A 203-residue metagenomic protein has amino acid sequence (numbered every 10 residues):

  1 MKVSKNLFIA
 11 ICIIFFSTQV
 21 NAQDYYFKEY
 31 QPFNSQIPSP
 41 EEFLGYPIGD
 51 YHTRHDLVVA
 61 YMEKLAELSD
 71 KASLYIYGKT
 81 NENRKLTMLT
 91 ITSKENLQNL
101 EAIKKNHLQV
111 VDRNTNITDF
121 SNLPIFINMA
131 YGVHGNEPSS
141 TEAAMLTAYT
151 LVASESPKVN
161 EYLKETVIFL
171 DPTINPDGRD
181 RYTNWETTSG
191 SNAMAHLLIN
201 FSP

Functional and structural regions predicted by a protein language model:
M1-Y26: Bacterial Sec-dependent N-terminal signal peptides
Y30-D50, M129-Y131: Acidic/histidine-rich, surface-exposed loop or edge segments in extracytoplasmic proteins
P47, A66-S69, L151-E155: Sec/Tat-exported extracytoplasmic proteins
I48-V58, T80, R84, M88: Functional beta-strand-loop-alpha-helix junction segments that form "active/interaction loops" within catalytic
D50-R54, G78, G135-A143: Extracytoplasmic/periplasmic, Sec-exported soluble proteins
H55, V59-E63, T141-A148: Extracytoplasmic/secreted envelope proteins and their assembly/folding machinery, especially bacterial periplasmic
E67-M129: Soluble metallo-hydrolase cores and metallopeptidase-like ectodomains found primarily in the secretory/periplasmic
I103-K104, D112-P203: Active-site/substrate-binding loop(s) of hydrolase catalytic cores
